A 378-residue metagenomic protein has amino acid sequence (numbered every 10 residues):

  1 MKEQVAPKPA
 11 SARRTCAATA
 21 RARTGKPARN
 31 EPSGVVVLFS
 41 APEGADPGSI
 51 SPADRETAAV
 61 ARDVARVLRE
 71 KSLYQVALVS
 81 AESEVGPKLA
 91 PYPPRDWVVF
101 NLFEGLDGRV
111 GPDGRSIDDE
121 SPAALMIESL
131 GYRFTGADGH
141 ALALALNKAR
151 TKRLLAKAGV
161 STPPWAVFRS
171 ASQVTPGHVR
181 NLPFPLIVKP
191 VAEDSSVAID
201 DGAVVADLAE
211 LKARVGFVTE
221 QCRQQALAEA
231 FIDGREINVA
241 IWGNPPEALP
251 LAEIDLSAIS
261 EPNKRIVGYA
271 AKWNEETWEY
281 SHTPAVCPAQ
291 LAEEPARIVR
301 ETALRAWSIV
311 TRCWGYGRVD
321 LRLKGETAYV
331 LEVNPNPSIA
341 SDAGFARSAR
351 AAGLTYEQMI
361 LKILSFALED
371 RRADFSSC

Functional and structural regions predicted by a protein language model:
K2, A12-R14, A22-L38, P93 (+3 more regions): Active-site nucleotide/adenylate-binding loops and adjacent lid/helix of ATP-dependent enzymes
K2-R23, G108, Q290-C378: ATP-dependent carboxylate activation and anion-phosphoryl transfer catalytic cores that bind Mg-ATP to form
P32-D46, P250: Short beta-strand segments enriched in small/hydrophobic residues
A41-G44, E104-D107, V191-E193, N336: Short glycine-rich anion-binding loops that position phosphate/pyrophosphate groups of nucleotides and phosphorylated
G44-A61: Glycine- and acidic-residue-enriched helix-capping/strand-helix junction motifs
A58-F168: Conserved N-proximal alpha/beta basic substrate-recognition cap immediately N-terminal to, or forming the N-lobe
A81-E82, A226-A230, I237-N238, R312-G325: A short glycine-rich, hydrophobically flanked beta-strand micro-motif that places a catalytic Asp/Glu for divalent metal
L208-E301, Y329: Phosphate-binding site of ATP-dependent enzymes
